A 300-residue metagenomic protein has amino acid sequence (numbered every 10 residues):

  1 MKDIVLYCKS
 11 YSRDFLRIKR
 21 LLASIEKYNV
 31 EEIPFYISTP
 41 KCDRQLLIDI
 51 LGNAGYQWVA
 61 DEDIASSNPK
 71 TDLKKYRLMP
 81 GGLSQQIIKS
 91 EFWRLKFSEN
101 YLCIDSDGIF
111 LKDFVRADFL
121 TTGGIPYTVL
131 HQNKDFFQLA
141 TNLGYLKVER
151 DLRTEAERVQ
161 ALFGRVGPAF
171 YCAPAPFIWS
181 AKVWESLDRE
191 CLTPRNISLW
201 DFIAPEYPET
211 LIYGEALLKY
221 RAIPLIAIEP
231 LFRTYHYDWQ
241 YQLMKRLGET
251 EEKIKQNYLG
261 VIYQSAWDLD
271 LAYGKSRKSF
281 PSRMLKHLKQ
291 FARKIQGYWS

Functional and structural regions predicted by a protein language model:
M1-R20: N-proximal low-complexity "stem/linker" segments adjacent to membrane-targeting elements
A23-E32: Short, acidic, metal-binding catalytic loop of nucleotide-sugar glycosyltransferases
E32-C42, V59-D63: Short beta-strand/loop segment that forms part of the nucleotide-sugar
L46-L95: Active-site-proximal specificity loops/subdomain of glycosyltransferases
Y101: Short aromatic/hydrophobic "clamp" motif used to bind/position activated sugar donors
I109-G144: Conserved donor-nucleotide/metal-binding helix-loop-beta segment in metal-dependent transferases, i.e., the alpha-helix
R150-L152, A156-A169, Q256-S300: Membrane-proximal basic amphipathic "stem/tether" segments
E157-E249: Catalytic core and acceptor-binding pocket of nucleotide-sugar-dependent glycosyltransferases
